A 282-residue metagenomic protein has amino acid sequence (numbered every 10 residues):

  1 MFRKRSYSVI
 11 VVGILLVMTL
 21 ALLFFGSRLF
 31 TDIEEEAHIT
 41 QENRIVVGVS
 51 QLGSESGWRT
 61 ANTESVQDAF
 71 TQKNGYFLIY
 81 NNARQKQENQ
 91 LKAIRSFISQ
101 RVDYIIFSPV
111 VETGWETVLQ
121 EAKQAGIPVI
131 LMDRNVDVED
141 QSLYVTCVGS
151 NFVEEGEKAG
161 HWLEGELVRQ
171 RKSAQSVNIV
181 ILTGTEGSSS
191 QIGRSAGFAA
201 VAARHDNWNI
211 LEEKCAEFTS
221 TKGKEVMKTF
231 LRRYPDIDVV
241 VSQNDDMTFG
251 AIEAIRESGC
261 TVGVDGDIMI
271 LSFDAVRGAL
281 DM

Functional and structural regions predicted by a protein language model:
F2-M282: A residue-level marker of the well-folded mature domains of exported/periplasmic proteins
